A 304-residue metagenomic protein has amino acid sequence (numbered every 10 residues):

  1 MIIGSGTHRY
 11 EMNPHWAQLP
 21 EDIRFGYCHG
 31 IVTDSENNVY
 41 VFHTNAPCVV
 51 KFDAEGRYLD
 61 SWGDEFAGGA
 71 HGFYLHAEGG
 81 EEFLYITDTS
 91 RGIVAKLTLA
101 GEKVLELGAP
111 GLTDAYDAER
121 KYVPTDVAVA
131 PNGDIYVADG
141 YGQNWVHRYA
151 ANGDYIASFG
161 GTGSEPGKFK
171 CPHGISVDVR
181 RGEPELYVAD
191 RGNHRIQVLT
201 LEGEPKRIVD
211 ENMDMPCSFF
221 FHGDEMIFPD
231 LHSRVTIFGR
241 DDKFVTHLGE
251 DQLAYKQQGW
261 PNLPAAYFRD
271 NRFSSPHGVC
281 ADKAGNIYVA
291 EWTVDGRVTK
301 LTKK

Functional and structural regions predicted by a protein language model:
M1-K304: Eukaryotic scaffold repeat domains enriched in small/polar residues
